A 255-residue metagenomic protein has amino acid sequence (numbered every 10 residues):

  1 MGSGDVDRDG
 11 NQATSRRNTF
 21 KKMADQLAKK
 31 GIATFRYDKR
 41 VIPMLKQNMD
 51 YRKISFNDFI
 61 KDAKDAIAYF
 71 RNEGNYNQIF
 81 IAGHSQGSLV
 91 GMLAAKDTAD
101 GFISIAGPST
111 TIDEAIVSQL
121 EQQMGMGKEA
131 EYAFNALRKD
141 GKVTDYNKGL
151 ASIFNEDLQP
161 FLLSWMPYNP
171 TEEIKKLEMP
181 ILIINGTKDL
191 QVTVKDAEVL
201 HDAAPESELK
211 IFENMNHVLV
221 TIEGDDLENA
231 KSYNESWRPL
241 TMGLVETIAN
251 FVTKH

Functional and structural regions predicted by a protein language model:
M1-K29: Short, surface-exposed "cap/lid" segments of acyl-processing enzymes
T19-K46: Conserved alpha/beta-hydrolase
Y51-E73: Alpha/beta-hydrolase active-site loop
D65-Q122: Primarily recognizes the serine-hydrolase "nucleophile elbow" in alpha/beta-hydrolase and SGNH/GDSL folds
G101-E173: Accessory cap/linker subdomain of secreted extracellular hydrolases
L177, I183-N185, D189: Short beta-strand/loop motif that positions the catalytic acidic residue of the alpha/beta-hydrolase fold
M179, V192-A203: Short alpha-helix in the alpha/beta-hydrolase fold that links the catalytic acid
M215-L219, E223-H255: Catalytic active-site module of serine/aspartate enzymes centered on a nucleophile-bearing elbow/loop
